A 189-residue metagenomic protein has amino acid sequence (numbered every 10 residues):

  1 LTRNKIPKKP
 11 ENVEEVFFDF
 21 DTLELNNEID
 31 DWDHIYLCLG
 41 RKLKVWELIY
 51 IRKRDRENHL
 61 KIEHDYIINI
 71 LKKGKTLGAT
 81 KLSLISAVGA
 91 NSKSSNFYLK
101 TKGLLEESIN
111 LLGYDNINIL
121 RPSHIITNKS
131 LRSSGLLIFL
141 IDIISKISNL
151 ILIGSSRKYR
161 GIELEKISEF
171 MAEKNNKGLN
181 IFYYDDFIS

Functional and structural regions predicted by a protein language model:
L1-P7: Short, polar loop motifs at secondary-structure junctions
T2, F17-F18, R121: Short loop/edge segments at beta-strand edges and connector loops that shape dinucleotide/nucleotide cofactor-binding
K5, F20-T22, H124-I126, I188: Residue-level detector of flexible, active-site-proximal loop/helix-junction positions within diverse enzyme catalytic
K5, K42-L43, G89, H124: Short, glycine/serine-rich, charged loops/turns that create anion-binding and catalytic segments at active sites
P7, N12-T76: NAD(P)H-binding glycine-rich loop region in Rossmannoid oxidoreductase-like domains and their noncatalytic homologs
L39, S83-S86, S123: Active-site beta-alpha turn of Rossmann-fold NAD(P)-dependent dehydrogenases/reductases
I51-K100, L111, N118: Conserved Rossmann-fold NAD(P)-dependent oxidoreductase catalytic core, especially the SDR/UDP-sugar
S92-F182, S189: Oxidoreductase cofactor-interface core, primarily capturing Rossmann-like NAD(P)-dependent enzymes
